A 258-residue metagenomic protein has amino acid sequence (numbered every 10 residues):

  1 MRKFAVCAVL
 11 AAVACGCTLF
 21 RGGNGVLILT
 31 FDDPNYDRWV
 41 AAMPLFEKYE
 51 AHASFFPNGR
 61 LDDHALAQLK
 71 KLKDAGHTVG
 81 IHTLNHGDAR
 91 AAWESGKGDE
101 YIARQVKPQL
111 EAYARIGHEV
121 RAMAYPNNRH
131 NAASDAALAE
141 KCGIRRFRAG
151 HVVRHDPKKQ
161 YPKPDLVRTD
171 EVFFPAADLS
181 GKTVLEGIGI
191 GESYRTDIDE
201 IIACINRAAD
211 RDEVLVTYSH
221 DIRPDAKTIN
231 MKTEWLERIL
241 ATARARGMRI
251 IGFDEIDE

Functional and structural regions predicted by a protein language model:
F4-A14: Sec-dependent N-terminal signal peptides
F20-A41, I188, D221: Boundary/entry segment of secreted carbohydrate-active catalytic domains
G25-L27, E47-V167, L179-L185, E213-P224 (+1 more regions): Metal-dependent polysaccharide deacetylase catalytic core of the NodB/CE4 family, i.e., the active-site-bearing domain
L27, V184-D254: Catalytic grooves of carbohydrate-active enzymes
T30, G80, I250: Generic enzyme active-site microenvironment
W39-K48, L66, K70, D99-K107 (+3 more regions): Amphipathic, non-transmembrane alpha-helical secondary structure
